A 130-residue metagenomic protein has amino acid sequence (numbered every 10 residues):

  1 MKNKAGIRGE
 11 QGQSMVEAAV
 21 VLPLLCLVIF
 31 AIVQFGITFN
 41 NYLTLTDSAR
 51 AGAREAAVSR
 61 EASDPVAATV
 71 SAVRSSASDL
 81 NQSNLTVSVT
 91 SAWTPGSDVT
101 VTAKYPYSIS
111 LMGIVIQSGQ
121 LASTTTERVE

Functional and structural regions predicted by a protein language model:
K2, A51-E130: Short, conserved structural patches
K2-A72: Alpha-helical assembly-interface signal, strongest on the long, hydrophobic N-terminal helix that forms
